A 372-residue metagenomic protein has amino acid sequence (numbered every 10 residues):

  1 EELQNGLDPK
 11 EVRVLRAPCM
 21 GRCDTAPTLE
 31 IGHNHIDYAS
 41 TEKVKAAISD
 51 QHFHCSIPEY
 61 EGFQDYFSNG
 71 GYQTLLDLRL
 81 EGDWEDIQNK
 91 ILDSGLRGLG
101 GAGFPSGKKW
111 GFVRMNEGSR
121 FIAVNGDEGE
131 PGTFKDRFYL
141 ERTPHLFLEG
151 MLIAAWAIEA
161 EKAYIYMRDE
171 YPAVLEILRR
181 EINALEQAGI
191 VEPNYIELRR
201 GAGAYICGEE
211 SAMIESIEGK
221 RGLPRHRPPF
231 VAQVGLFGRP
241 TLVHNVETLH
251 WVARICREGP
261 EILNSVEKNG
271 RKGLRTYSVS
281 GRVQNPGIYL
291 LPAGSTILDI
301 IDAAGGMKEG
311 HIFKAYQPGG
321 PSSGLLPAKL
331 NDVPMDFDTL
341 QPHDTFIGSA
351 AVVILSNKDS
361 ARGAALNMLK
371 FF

Functional and structural regions predicted by a protein language model:
E1-M20, D24-A26, E30-Q51, Q73-D93 (+8 more regions): Ferredoxin-type iron-sulfur electron-transfer modules in oxidoreductases and energy-metabolism complexes
A47-D93, H244-G259: Flexible inter-domain linker/hinge segments
Y66-Q73, V124-D136, V231-L236, S278-V283: Gly-rich Lys/Arg/Thr-decorated short loops/hinges at beta-loop-alpha junctions or inter-strand turns that position
L92-F112, G203-E215, I301: Conserved phosphate/anionic-ligand binding catalytic regions in large, soluble enzymes, centered on
T143-A157: Histidine-anchored nucleotide/phosphate-binding helix
G150-L152, A293-E309: Short amphipathic, charge-patterned alpha-helical segments
A163, A304-P321: Short loop-to-beta-strand transition segments
L175-A293, G305-K308: Hydrophobic alpha-helical positions that pack around
